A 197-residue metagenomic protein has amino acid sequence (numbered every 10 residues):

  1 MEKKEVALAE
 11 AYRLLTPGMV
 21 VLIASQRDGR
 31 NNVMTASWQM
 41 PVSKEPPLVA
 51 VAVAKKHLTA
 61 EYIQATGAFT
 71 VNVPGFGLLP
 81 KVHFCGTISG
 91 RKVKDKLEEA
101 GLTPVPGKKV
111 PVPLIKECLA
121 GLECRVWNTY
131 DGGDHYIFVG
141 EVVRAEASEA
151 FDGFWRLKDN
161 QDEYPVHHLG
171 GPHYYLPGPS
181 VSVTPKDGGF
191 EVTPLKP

Functional and structural regions predicted by a protein language model:
M1-P197: Basic, polyanion-binding surface patches
